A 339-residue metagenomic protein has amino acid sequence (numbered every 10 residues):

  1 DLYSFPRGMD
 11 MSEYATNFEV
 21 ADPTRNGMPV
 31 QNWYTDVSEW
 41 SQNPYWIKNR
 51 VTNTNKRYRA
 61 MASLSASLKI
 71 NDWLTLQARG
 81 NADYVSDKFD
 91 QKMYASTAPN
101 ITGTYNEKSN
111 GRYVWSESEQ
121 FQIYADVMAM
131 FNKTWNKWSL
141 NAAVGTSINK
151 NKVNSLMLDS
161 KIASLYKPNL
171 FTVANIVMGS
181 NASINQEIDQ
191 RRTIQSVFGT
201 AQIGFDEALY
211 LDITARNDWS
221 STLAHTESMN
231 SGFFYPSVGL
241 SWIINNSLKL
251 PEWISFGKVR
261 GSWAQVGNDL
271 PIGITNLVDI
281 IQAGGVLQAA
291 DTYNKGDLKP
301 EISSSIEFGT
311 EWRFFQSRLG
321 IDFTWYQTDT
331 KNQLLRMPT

Functional and structural regions predicted by a protein language model:
D1-R59, Q77-Q195, T222-H225, I244-S305 (+3 more regions): Surface-exposed loop/interface segments of Gram-negative outer-membrane beta-barrel transport/assembly proteins
Y166, F234-W242: Feature captures outer-membrane beta-barrel proteins of Gram-negative bacteria and organelles
Q195-F205: Structured alpha-helical segments in the cores of large, soluble enzyme domains
H225-S231: Short glycine/threonine-rich loop-to-helix capping motif typified by GTGT followed within a few residues by an Asp-Pro
